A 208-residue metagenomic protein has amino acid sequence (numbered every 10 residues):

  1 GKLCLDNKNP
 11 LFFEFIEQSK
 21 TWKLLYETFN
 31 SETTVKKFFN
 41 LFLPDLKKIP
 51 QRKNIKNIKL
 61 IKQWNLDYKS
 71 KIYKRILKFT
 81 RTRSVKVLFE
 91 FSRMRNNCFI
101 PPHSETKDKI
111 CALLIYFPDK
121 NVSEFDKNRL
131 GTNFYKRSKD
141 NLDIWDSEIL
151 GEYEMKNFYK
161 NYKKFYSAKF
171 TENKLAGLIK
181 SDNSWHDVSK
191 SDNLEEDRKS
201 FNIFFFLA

Functional and structural regions predicted by a protein language model:
G1-N30: Non-heme Fe(II)-dependent double-stranded beta-helix
K23-E27, F39-L207: Catalytic core of non-heme Fe(II) oxygenases with the double-stranded beta-helix
